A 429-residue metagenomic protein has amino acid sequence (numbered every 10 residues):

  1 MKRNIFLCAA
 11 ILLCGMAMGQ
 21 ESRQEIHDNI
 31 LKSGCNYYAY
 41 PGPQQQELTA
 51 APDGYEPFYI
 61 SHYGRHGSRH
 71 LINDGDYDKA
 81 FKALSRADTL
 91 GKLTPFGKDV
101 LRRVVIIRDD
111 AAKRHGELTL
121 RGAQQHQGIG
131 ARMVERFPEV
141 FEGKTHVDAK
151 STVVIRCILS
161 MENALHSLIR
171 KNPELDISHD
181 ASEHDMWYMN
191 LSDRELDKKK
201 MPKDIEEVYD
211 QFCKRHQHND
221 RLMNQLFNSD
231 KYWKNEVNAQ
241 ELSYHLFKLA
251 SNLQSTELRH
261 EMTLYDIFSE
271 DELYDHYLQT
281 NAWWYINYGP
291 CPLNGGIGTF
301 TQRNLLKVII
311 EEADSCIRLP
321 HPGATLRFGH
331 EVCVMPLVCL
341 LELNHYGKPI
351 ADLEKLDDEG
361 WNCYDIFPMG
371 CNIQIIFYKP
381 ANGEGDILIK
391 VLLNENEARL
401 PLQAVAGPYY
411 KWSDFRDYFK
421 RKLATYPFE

Functional and structural regions predicted by a protein language model:
M1-S22: Bacterial Sec-dependent N-terminal signal peptides
Q20-D148, T152-T325, G329-E429: Signature for phosphate-centric chemistry
